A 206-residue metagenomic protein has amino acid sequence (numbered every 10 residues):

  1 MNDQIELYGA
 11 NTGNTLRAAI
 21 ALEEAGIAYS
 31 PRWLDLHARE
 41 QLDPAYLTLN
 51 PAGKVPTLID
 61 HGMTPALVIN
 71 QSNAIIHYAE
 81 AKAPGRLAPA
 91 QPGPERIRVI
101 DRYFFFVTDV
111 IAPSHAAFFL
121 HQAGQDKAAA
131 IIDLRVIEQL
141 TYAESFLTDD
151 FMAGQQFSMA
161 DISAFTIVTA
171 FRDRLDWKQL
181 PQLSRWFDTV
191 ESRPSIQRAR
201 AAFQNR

Functional and structural regions predicted by a protein language model:
M1-A130: GST-like domain detector, emphasizing the conserved glutathione-binding G-site in the N-terminal thioredoxin-like
A25, L49, R174-L175, P194: Residues at alpha-helix termini
D35, M159, F203-Q204: Short, solvent-exposed turn/loop segments enriched in Gly/Ser/Thr/Pro and often Arg
A74, Q182, S195: Residue-level recognition of oxygen-bearing side chains
A79, F105-S192: GST-like fold's C-terminal all-alpha helical module
W186-R206: Long hydrophobic alpha-helical segments typical of transmembrane helices together with their membrane-interfacial
